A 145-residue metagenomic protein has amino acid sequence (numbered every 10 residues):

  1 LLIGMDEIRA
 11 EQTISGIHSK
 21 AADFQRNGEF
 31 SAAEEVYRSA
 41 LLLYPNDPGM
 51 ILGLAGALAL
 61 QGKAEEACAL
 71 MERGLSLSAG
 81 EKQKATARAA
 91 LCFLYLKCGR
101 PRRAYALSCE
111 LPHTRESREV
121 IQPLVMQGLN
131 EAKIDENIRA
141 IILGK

Functional and structural regions predicted by a protein language model:
L2-I17, S78: TPR-adjacent "capping" and linker segments in tetratricopeptide-repeat scaffold/adaptor proteins
Q12-L43: Alpha-helical segment of the N-proximal tetratricopeptide repeat
R26-N27, L60-Q61, K97, N130-E131: Register position in tetratricopeptide repeats
P45, A79-K82, E116: Short coil turns that delineate tetratricopeptide repeat
M50, K84-A87, V120-I121: TPR alpha-solenoid repeat register
E72-L77, A89-E119, M126, I142-K145: TPR/TPR-like (Sel1-like) alpha-helical repeat modules
